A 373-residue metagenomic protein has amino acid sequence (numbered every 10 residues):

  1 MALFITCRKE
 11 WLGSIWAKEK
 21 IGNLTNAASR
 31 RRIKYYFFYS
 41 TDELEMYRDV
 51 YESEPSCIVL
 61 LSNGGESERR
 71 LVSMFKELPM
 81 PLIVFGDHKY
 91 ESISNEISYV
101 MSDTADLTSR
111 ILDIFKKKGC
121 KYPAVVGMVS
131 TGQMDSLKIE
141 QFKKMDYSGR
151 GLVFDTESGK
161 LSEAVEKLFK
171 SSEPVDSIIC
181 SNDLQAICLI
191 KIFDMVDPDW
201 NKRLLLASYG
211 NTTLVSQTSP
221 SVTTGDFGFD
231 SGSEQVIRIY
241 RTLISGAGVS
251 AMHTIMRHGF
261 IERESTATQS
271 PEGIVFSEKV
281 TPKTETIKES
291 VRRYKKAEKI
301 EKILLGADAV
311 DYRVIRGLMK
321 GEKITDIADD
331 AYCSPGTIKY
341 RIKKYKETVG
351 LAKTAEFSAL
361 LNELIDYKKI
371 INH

Functional and structural regions predicted by a protein language model:
M1-D113, K170: Alpha-helical recognition/docking segments in bacterial nutrient-uptake and carbohydrate-utilization systems
L3-C7, E54-N63, P81-I83, A124-M128 (+3 more regions): Periplasmic-binding protein-like
A27-A28, E96-I97, T104, S172-C180 (+1 more regions): Flexible loop/turn connectors
K89, S98-V126, K160-E166, A186 (+1 more regions): Hydrophobic alpha-helical segments within soluble ligand-binding/sensing domains
S109-G149, M252-A267: An alpha-beta-alpha
R238-G306, D366-H373: Linker/hinge segments immediately adjacent to helix-turn-helix/homeobox DNA-binding domains
K295-T337: Helix-turn-helix DNA-binding segment
I342-H373: Basic, Lys/Arg-enriched C-terminal extension of HTH/homeodomain DNA-binding domains
